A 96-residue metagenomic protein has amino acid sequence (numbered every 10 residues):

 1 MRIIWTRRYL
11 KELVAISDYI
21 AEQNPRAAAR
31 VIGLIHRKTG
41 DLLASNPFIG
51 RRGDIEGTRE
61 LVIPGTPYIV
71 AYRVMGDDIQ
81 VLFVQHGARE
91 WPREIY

Functional and structural regions predicted by a protein language model:
R2-T58, E94-Y96: Basic, Lys/Arg-enriched alpha-helical interface segments
V62-G65: A short catalytic or substrate-binding loop motif that flags glycine-/basic-rich loops and adjacent residues that bind
Y68-I69, R73-Y96: Enriched for short, Lys/Arg-rich terminal
